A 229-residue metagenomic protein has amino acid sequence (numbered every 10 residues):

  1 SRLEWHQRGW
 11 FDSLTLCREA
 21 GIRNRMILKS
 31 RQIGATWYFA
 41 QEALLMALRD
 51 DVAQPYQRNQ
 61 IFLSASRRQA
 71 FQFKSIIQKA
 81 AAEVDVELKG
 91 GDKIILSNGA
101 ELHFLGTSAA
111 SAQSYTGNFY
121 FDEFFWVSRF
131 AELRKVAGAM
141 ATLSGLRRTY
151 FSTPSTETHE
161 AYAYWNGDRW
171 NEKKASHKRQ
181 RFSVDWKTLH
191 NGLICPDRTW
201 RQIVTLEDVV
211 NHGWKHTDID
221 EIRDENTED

Functional and structural regions predicted by a protein language model:
S1-D229: Phosphate/NTP-binding elements of NTP-utilizing enzymes
